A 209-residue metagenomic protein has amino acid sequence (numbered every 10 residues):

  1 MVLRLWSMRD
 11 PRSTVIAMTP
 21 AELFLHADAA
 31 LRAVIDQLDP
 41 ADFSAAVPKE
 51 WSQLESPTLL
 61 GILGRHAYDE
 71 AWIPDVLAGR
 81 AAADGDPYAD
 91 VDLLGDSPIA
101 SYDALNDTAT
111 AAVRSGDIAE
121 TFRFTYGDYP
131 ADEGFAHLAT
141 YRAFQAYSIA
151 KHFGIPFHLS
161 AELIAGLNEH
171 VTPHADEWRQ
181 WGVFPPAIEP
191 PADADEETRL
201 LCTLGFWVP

Functional and structural regions predicted by a protein language model:
D10-T58, Y68, D75-L94, A100-A104 (+2 more regions): Structured surface interface patches that mediate subunit assembly and partner/cofactor docking
